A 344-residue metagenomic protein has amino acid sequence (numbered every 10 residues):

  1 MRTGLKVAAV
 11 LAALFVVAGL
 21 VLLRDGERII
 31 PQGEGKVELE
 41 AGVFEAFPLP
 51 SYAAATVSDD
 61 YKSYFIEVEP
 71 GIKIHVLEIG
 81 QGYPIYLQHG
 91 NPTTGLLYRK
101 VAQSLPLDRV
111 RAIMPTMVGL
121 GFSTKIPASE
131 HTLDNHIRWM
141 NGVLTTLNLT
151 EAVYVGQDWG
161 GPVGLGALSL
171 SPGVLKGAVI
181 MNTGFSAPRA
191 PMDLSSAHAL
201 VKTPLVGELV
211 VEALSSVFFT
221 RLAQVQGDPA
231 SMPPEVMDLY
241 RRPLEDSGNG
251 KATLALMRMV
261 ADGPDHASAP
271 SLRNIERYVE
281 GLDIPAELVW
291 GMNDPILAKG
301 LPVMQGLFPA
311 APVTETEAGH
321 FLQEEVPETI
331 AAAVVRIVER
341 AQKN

Functional and structural regions predicted by a protein language model:
M1-A13: N-terminal Sec-pathway targeting helices
F15-S63, P70, I74, L97 (+5 more regions): Flexible "cap/lid" subdomain of the alpha/beta-hydrolase fold that forms the substrate-access gate
I72, L77-F122: Conserved HGGG/HGGXW glycine-rich cap/lid loop of the alpha/beta-hydrolase fold
Q88-H89, V289, A318-G319: Short hydrophobic "strand-cap" motifs at the C-terminus of beta-strands
A318-A331: Catalytic histidine-centered segment of alpha/beta-hydrolase-like enzymes
